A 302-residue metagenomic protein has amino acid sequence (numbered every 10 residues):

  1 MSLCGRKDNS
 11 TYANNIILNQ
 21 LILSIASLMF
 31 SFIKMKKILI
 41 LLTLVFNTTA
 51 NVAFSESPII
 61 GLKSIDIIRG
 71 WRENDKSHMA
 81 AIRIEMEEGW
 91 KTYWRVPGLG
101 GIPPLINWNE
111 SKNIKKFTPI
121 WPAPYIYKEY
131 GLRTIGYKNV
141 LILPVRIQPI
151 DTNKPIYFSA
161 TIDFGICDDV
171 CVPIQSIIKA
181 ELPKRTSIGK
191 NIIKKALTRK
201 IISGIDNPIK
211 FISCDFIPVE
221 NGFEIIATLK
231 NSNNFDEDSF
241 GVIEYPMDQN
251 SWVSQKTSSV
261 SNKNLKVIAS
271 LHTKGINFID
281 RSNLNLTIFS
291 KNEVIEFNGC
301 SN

Functional and structural regions predicted by a protein language model:
S24-S27: Low-acidity, Ser/Thr- and Arg-rich intrinsically disordered low-complexity segments
F30-I38: Positively charged n-region of N-terminal signal peptides that target proteins for export
I38-F46: Sec-dependent N-terminal signal peptides
F46-V52: C-terminal segment of classical bacterial N-terminal signal peptides
A53-N302: Extracellular/lumen-exposed scaffold segments
